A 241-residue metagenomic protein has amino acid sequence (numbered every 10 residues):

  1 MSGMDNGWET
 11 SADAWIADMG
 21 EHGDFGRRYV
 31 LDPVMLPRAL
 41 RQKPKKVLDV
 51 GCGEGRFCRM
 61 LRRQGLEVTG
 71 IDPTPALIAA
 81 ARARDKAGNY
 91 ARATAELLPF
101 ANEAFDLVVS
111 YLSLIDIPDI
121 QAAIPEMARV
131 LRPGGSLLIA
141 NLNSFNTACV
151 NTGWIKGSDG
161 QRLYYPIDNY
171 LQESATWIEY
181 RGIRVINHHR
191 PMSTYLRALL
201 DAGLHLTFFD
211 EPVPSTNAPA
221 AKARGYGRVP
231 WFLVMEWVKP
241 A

Functional and structural regions predicted by a protein language model:
M1-K43, R56-M60, L77-A80: Conserved class I S-adenosyl-L-methionine
L48-V50, E54-L97: Class I SAM-dependent methyltransferase SAM/SAH-binding core
E96-L107: A short acidic, Gly/Pro-enriched loop at the edge of an enzyme's catalytic core that lines a small-molecule cofactor
L107-I120: A short SAM/SAH-binding and catalytic strip from SAM-dependent methyltransferases
Q121-P133: A short glycine-rich, Lys/Arg-flanked "PGG" loop and its adjoining helix->strand segment in the class I
S136-S174: Conserved class I S-adenosyl-L-methionine
F145-A148, E179-S193: Acceptor-substrate binding/catalytic loop of class I
N187-F209: Short alpha-helix
